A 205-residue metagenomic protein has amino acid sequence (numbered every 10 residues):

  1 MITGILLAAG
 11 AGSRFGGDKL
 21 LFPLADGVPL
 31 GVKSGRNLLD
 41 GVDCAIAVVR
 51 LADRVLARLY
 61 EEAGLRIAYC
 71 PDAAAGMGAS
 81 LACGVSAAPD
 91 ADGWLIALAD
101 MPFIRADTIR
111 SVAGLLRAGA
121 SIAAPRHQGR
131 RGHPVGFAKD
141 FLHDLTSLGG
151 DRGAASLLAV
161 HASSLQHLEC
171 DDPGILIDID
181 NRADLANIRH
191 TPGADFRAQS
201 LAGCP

Functional and structural regions predicted by a protein language model:
M1-A99, F103-R131, S163-C170: Nucleotide and nucleotide-moiety/phosphate-recognizing core
G12, F22, L142-H143, A186: Nucleotide phosphate-binding site architecture
L20, P29-L30, T108, D140 (+2 more regions): Residue-level recognition of oxygen-bearing side chains
K33, N37, C83, S111 (+4 more regions): Alpha-helical scaffold segments in soluble metabolic enzymes
H133-F137, I177-I179: Short glycine- and hydrophobic/aromatic-rich loop-to-beta-strand nucleating segment in the catalytic cores
H143-P205: Conserved alpha/beta core of the MobA/IspD/sugar-nucleotide pyrophosphorylase nucleotidyltransferase superfamily
